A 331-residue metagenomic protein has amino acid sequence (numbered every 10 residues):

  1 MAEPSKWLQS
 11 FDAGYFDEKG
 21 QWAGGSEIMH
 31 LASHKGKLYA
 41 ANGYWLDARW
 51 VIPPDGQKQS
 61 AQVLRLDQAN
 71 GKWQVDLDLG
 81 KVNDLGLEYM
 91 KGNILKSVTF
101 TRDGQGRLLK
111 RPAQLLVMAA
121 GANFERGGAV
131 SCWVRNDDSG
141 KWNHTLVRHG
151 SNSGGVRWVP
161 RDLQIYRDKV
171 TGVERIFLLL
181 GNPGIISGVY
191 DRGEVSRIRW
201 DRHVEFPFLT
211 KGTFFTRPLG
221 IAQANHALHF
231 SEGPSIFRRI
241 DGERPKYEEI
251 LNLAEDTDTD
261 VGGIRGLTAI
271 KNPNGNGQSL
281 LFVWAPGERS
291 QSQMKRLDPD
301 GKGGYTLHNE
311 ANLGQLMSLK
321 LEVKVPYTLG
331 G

Functional and structural regions predicted by a protein language model:
M1-M29, S33, W45-M118, F124-L178 (+3 more regions): Trp- and S/T/G-rich repeat-edge/linker motifs of beta-rich repeat architectures
